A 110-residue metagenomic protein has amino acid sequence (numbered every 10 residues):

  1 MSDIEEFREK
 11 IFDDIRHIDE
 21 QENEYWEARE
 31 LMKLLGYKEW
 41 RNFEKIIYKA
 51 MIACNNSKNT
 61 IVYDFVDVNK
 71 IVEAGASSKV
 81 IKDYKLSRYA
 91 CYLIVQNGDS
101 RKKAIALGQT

Functional and structural regions predicted by a protein language model:
M1-E44, V66-T110: Positively charged, aromatic-accented nucleic-acid-binding surfaces
I47: DNA major-groove recognition helix of helix-turn-helix
A50-V62: Short, basic alpha-helical nucleic acid-contact segments in DNA-binding proteins and DNA transaction factors
